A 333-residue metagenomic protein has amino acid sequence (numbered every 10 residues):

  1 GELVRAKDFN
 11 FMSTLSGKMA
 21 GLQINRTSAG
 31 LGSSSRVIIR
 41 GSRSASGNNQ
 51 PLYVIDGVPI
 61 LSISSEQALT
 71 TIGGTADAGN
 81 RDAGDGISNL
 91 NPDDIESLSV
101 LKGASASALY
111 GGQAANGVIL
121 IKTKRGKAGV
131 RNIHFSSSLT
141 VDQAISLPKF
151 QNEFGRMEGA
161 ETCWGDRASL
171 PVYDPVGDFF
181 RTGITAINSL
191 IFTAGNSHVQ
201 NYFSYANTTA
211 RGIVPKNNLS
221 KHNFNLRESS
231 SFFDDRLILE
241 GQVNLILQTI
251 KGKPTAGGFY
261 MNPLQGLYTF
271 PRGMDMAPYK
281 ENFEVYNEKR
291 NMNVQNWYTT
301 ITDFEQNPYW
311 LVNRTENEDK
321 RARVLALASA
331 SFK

Functional and structural regions predicted by a protein language model:
G1-N225, S231-F232, L237-I246, L325-A326: Short, small/polar-rich motifs associated with maturation and membrane association, primarily at protein termini
S13, I55, G112, S137 (+10 more regions): Intrinsically disordered, low-complexity regions enriched in small/polar residues
I38, V100, N225, F270 (+3 more regions): Intrinsically disordered, low-complexity sequence elements enriched in Ser/Thr/Gly/Pro
P148-F150, P175-R181, P254-A256, T300-K320: Extracellular/periplasm-exposed beta-strand and loop segments of Gram-negative cell-envelope proteins, dominated by
E153-E161, I246-Y298: A surface-exposed, glycine/aromatic-enriched loop/edge motif typical of exported proteins
L170-Y173, G273-M276, P308: Short flexible/disordered coil segments
